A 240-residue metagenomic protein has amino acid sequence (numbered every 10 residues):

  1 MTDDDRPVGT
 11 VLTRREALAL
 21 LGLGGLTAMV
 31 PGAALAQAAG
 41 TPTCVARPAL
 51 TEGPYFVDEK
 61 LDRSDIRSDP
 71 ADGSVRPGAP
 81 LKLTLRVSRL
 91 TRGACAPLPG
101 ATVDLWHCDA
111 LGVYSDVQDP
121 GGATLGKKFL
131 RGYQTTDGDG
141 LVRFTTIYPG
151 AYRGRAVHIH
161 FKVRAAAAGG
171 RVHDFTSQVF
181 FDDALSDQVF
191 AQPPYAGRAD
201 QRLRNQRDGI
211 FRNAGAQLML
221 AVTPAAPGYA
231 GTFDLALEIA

Functional and structural regions predicted by a protein language model:
M1-E16, L23-T27: N-terminal secretory signal peptides
A17-L18, L61: A short alpha-helix capping/helix-coil boundary motif
A19-G22, A225-P227, G231: C-terminal region/CTD detector
P31-A33: N-terminal signal peptide c-region/cleavage motif recognized by signal peptidases
L35-A38: Extracellular cell-wall/glycan-interacting regions and their flexible linkers
G40-N213, G228, T232, A236-A240: Beta-strand-dominated extracellular/periplasmic modules and repeats in secreted or surface-exposed proteins
I210-P224: Low-complexity, intrinsically disordered Gly/Pro/Thr-rich segments
